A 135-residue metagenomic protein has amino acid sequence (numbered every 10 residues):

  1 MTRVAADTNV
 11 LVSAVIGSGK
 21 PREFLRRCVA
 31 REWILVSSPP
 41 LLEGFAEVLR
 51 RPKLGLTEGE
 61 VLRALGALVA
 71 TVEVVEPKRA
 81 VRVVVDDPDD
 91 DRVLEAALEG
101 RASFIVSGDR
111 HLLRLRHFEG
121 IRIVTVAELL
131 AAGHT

Functional and structural regions predicted by a protein language model:
M1-S37: Short, well-structured N-terminal submotif of metal-dependent ribonuclease cores
D7-T8, S37-S38, G108-D109, T125: A secondary-structure boundary/capping signal
L11-V12, E43, L112-R114: Short, active-site-adjacent cap segments at secondary-structure transitions
V15-I16, C28, L49, R116-E119 (+1 more regions): Short, flexible helix/strand-to-coil boundary loops that buttress conserved ligand/catalytic motifs in alpha/beta
G19, V36, L56-L62, V84-R92 (+1 more regions): Residues at secondary-structure transition points
R27-A80: PIN-domain endoribonuclease scaffold, especially VapC-family toxins
A70-F104, R110: Active-site neighborhoods of divalent-metal-dependent phosphate/nucleic-acid chemistry enzymes
D91, L98-F104, R110-T135: Acidic, PIN/NYN-like endoribonuclease modules and their adjacent C-terminal/linker elements
